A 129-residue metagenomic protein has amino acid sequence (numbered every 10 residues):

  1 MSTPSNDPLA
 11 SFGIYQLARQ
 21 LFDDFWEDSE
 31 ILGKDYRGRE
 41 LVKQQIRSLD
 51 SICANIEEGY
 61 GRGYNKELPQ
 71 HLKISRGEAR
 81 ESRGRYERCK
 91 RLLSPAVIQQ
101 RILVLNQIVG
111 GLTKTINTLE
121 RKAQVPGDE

Functional and structural regions predicted by a protein language model:
M1-E129: Amphipathic alpha-helical assembly/interaction segments
